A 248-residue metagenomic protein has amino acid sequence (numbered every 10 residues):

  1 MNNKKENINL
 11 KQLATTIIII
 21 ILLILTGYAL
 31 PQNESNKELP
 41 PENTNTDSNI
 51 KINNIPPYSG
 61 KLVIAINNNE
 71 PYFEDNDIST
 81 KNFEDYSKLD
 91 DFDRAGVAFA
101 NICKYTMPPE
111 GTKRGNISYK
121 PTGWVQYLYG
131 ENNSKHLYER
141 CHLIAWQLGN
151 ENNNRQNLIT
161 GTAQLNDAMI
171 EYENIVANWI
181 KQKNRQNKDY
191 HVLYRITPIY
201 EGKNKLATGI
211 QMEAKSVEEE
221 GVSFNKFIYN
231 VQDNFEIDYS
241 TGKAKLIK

Functional and structural regions predicted by a protein language model:
K4-I17: N-terminal Sec-pathway targeting helices
L10-Q12, L25, G96, F227: Generic signature of intrinsically disordered, low-complexity, basic-rich segments and short cationic peptides
T15-G27: Hydrophobic membrane-insertion alpha-helices, especially the h-region of bacterial N-terminal signal peptides
Q32-N82: N-terminal, intrinsically disordered, polar/charged segments of Gram-positive cell-envelope systems that serve as
D75-K248: Domain-level detector of nuclease and nuclease-like folds in predominantly extracellular/periplasmic contexts
